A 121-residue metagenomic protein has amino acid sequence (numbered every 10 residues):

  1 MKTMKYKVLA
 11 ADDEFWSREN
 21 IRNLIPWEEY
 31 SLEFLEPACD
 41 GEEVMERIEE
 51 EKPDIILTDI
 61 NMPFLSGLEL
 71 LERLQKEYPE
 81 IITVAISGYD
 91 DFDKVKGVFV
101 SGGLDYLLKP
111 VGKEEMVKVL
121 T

Functional and structural regions predicted by a protein language model:
K2-T3, F15-W16, E42-E43, F64 (+1 more regions): Cytosolic nucleotide-utilizing catalytic cores of signal-transduction proteins
T3-M4, Y78: Short, flexible coil/linker segments at domain boundaries that flank nucleotide/cofactor-interacting
K5-S17, I21-R22, I56: Conserved acidic segment of CheY-like receiver
V8, F34-L35, T83: Hydrophobic/aromatic residues located in beta-strands of well-ordered beta-sheets within soluble catalytic
E14, P37, E42, E69: Acidic-residue sensor for enzyme active/binding pockets
F15-E36: Two-component/phosphorelay signaling modules centered on CheY-like receiver
S31-C39, R47, V95: Short hydrophobic/Thr-rich beta-strand motif most characteristic of the beta2 strand and flanking loop of CheY-like
M45-T121: CheY-like receiver
